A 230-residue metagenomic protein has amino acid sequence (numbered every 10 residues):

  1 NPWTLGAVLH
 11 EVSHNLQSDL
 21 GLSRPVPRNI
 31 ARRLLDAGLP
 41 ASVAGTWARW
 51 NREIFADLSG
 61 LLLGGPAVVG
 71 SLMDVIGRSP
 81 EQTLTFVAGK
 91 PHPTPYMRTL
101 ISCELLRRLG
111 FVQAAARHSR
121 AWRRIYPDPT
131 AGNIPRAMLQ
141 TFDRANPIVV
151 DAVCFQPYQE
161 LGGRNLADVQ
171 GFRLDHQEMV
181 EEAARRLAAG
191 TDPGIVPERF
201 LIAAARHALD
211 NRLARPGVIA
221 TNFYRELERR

Functional and structural regions predicted by a protein language model:
P2-L5, S18-E53: Post-HEXXH active-site segment of zinc metalloproteases
P2-L9, T94: Extended interaction regions within the primary functional domain
V8-Q17, F55, S59: Active-site His/Glu-centered metal-binding helix of metallohydrolases
L9-V12, P27, A31, S79 (+1 more regions): Generic alpha-helical propensity signal that fires on short helical segments and nearby coil/disordered stretches
E11-S23, M73-E81: Amphipathic alpha-helical scaffolding segments
S23-R28, R32, T83, R124-I134: A short, terminal or domain-edge coil/loop segment
A37-R108: Metalloprotease/metallohydrolase-associated module, dominated by Zn2+-dependent proteases
P93-R230: Non-catalytic terminal regions of proteins
